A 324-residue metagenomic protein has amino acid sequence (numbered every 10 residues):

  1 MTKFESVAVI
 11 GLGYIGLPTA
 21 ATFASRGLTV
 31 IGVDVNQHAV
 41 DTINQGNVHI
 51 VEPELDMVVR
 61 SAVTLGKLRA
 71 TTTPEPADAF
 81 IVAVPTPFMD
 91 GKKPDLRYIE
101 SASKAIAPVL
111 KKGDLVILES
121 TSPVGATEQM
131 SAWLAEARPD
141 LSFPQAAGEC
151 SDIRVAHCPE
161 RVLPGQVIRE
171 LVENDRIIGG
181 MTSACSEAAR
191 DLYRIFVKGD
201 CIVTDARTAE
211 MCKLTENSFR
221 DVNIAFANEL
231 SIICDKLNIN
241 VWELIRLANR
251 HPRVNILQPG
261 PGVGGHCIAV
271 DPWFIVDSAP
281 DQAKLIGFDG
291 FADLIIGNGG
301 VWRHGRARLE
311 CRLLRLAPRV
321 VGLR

Functional and structural regions predicted by a protein language model:
M1-R324: Structural/interface elements that position substrates and couple domains in central-metabolism enzymes
